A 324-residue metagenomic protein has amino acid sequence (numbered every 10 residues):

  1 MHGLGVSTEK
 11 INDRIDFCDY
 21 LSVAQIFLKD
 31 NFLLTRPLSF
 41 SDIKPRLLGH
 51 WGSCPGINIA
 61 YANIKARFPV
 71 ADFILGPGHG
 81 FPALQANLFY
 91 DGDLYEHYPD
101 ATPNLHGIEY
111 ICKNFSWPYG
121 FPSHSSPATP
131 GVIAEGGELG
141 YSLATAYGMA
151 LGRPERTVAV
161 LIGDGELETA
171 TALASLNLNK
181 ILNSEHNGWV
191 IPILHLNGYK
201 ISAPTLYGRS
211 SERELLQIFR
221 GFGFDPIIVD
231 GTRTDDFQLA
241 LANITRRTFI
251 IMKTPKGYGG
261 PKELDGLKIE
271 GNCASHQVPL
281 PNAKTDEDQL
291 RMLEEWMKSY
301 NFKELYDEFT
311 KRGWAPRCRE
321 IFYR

Functional and structural regions predicted by a protein language model:
M1-F68, P77, E166, W189-I191 (+2 more regions): Conserved acidic/glycine
D30-N183: Cofactor-binding active-site loop characterized by glycine-rich and histidine/acidic residues
K180-P192: Boundary/activation segment at the start of structured domains
